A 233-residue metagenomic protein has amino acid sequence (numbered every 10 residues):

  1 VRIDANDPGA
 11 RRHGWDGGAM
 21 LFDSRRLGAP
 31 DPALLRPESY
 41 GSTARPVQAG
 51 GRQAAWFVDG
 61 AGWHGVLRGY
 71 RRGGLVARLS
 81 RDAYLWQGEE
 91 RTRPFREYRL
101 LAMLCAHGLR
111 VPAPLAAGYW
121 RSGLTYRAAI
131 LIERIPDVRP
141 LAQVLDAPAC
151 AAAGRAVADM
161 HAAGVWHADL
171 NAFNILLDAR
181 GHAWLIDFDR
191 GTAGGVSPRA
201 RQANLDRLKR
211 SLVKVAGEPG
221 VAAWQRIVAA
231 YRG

Functional and structural regions predicted by a protein language model:
V1-R45: Juxta-kinase regulatory segment immediately upstream of eukaryotic protein kinase catalytic domains
D31-R139, A158-A163: Conserved ATP-binding subdomain of kinase catalytic cores across diverse folds
A83-Q87, L145, T192-V196: Short helix/strand-bridging catalytic loops that position acidic/His residues to coordinate divalent metals and engage
R96, A152, R207: Charged catalytic carboxylate motif
P148-D159: Conserved alphaE helix
A163, A168-L170: Residue immediately N-terminal to the catalytic "proton-acceptor" Asp in the protein kinase catalytic loop
L170-L177: Hydrophobic residue at the +6 position relative to the catalytic HRD Asp in the kinase catalytic loop
D178, A183-G233: C-lobe/activation-segment region of protein kinase-like
